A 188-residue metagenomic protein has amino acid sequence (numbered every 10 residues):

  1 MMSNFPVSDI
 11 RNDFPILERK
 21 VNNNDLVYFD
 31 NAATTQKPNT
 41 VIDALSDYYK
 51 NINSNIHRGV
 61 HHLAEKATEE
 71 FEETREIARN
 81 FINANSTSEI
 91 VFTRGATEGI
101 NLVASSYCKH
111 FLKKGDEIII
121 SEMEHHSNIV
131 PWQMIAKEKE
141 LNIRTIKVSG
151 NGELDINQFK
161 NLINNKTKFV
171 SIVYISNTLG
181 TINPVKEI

Functional and structural regions predicted by a protein language model:
M1-I188: Pyridoxal 5′-phosphate
